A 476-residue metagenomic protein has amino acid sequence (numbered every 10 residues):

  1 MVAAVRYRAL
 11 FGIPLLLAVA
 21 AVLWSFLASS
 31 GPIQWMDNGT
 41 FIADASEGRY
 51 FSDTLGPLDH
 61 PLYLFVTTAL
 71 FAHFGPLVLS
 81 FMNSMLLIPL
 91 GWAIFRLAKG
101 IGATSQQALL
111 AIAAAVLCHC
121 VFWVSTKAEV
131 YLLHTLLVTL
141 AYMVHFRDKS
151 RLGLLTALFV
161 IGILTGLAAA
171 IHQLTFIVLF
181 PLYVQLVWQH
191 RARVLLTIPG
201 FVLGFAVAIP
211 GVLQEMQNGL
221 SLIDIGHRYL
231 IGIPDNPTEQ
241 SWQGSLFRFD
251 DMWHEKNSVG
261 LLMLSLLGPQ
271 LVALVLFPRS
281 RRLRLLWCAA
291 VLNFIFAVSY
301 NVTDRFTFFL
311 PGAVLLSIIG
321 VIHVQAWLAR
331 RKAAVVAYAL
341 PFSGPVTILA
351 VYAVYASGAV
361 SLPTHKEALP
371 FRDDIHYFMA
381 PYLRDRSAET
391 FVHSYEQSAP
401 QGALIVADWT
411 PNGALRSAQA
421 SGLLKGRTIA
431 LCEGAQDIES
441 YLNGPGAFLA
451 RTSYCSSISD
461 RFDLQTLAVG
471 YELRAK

Functional and structural regions predicted by a protein language model:
A3, S258-R281: Hydrophobic, aromatic-rich transmembrane alpha-helices and their immediate juxtamembrane boundary segments
L15, V202, R279, H323-P363: Signature aromatic-anchored transmembrane alpha helix within multi-pass, membrane-resident enzymes that catalyze glycan
A28-A43, D53-T67, L77, R384-S387: Extracytoplasmic catalytic/substrate-binding loops of multi-pass membrane glycan-assembly enzymes
M36, W123-Y131: Short acidic/glycine- and proline-prone juxtamembrane loop motifs at membrane-interface regions of multi-pass membrane
P57, P61, F65, H73-W92 (+2 more regions): Loop-to-helix entry region of an early transmembrane alpha helix in multi-pass inner-membrane enzymes
F81-G102, L140-V144, V272-A273, I319-I322: Transmembrane-helix motifs of polytopic, lipid-linked glycan transferases
L132-L133, I177, I295-A329: Hydrophobic/aromatic-rich transmembrane helices and adjacent perimembrane loops
R147-R151, F176-L203, F277, K425: Perimembrane helix-loop-helix junctions
